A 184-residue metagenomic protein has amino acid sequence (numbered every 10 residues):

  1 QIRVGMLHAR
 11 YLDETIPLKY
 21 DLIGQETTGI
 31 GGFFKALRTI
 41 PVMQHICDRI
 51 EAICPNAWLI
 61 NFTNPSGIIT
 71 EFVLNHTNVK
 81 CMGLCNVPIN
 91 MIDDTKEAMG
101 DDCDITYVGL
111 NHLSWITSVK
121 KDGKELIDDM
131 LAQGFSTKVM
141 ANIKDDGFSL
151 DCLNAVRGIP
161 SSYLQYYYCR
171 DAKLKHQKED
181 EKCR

Functional and structural regions predicted by a protein language model:
I2-G5: Conserved NAD(P)H cofactor-binding loop of Rossmann-fold oxidoreductase domains
L7-H76: Rossmann-fold NAD(P)-binding glycine/threonine-rich loop
L22-Q25, L84-V87, D129-Q133: Glycine-rich loops and low-complexity Gly/Arg-rich segments that provide flexible linkers or classic glycine-based
T27-G32, N90-D94, F135-M140: Short C-terminal domain-edge/linker segments immediately following a structured domain
I46-I116, K120: Internal, well-ordered domain-core segments that constitute the primary functional module of diverse proteins
E97-R184: Long, compositionally biased stretches enriched for glycine and/or charged residues
